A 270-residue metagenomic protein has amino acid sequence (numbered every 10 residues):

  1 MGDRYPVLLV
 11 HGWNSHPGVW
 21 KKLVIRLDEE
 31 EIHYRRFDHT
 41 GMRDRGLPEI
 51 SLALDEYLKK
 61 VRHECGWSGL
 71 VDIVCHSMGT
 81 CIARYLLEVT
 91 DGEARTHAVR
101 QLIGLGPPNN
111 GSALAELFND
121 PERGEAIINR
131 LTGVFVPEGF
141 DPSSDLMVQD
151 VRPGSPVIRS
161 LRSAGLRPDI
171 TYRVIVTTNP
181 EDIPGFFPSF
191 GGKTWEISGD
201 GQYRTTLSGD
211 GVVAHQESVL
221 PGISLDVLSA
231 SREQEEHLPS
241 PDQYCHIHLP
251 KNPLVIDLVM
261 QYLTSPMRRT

Functional and structural regions predicted by a protein language model:
M1-F37, E49-E64, P253-T270: Flexible, membrane-associating and regulatory peripheral segments of lipid-active enzymes
V7-H11, G18, Y34-F37, S51-R162: Serine-dependent carboxylesterase/thioesterase catalytic core of lipase-like alpha/beta-hydrolase/SGNH enzymes
L9, D38, G104, R173-T177 (+1 more regions): Short beta-strand segments
N14-S15, G41-M42, M78-T80, P108-N110 (+3 more regions): Short, solvent-exposed loop/turn segments at secondary-structure junctions
V24-L27, V89-G92, N119-E122, F190-K193 (+1 more regions): Glycine-rich, phosphate-binding/catalytic loops in enzymes
H39-L47: Short beta->alpha junction loops
P168-T270: C-terminal catalytic-base region of ester-bond hydrolases, centering on the histidine of the charge-relay
